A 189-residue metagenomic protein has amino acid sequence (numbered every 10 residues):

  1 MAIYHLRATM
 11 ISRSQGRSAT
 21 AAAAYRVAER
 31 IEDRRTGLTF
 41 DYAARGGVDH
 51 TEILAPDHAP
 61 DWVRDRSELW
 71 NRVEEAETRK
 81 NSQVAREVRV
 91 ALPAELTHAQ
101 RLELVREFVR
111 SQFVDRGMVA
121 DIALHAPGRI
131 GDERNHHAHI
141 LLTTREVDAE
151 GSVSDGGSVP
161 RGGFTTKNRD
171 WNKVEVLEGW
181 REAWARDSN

Functional and structural regions predicted by a protein language model:
M1-N189: N-terminal nicking endonuclease/strand-transfer module with a His-rich metal-binding environment and a catalytic Tyr
